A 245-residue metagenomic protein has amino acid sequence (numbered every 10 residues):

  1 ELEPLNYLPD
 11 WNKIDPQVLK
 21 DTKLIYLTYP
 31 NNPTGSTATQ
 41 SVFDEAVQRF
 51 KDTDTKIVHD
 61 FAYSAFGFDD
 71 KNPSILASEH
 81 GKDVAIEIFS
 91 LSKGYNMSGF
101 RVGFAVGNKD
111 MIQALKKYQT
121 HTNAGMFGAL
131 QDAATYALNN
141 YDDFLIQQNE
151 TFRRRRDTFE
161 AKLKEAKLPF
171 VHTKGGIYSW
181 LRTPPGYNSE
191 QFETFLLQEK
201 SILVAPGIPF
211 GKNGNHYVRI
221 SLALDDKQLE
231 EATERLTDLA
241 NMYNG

Functional and structural regions predicted by a protein language model:
E3-N72: Active-site phosphate-binding strand-loop segment of PLP-dependent enzymes
D15, G186, F195-V204, F210-G245: PLP-dependent enzyme catalytic core of the Aspartate aminotransferase-like
D52-T53, A166, K200, Y243: Helix C-cap/helix->beta junction micro-motif
S78, K82-R153, D157, A161 (+2 more regions): Conserved core segment of the aminotransferase class I/II
N108-K109, N139, R182-P184, A223-D225: Residue-level recognition of strand-loop junctions within catalytic nucleotide-signaling folds
T135, T151-E160, F170-R182, G214: Conserved glycine-rich beta-strand-loop-beta hairpin in the small C-terminal domain of fold type I
A166-F170, L203-I208: A short linear hydrophobic-aromatic micro-motif
